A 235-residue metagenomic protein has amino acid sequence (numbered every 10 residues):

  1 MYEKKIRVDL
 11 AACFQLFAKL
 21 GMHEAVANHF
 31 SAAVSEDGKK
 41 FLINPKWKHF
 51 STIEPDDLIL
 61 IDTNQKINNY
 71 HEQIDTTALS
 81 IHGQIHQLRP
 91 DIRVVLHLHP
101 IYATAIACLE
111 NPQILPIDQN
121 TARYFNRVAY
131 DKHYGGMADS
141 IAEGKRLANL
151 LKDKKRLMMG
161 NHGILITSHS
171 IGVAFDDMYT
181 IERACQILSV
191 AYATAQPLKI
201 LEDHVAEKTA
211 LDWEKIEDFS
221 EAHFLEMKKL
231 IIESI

Functional and structural regions predicted by a protein language model:
M1-I235: Glycine-rich flexible loops
